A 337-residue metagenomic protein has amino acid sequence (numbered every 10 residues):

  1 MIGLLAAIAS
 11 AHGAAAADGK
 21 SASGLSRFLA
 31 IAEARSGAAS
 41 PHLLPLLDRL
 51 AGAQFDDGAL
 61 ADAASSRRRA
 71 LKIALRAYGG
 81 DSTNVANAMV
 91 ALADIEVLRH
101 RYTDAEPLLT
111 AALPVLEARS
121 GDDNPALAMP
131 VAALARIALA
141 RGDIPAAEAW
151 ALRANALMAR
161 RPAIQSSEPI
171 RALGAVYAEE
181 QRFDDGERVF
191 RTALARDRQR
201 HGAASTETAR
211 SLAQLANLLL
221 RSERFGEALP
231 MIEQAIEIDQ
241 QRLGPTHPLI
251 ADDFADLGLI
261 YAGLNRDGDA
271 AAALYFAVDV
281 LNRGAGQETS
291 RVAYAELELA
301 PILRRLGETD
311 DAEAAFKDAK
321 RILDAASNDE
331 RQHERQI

Functional and structural regions predicted by a protein language model:
M1-I337: Intrinsic-disorder-linked linear interaction elements in eukaryotic regulatory proteins
